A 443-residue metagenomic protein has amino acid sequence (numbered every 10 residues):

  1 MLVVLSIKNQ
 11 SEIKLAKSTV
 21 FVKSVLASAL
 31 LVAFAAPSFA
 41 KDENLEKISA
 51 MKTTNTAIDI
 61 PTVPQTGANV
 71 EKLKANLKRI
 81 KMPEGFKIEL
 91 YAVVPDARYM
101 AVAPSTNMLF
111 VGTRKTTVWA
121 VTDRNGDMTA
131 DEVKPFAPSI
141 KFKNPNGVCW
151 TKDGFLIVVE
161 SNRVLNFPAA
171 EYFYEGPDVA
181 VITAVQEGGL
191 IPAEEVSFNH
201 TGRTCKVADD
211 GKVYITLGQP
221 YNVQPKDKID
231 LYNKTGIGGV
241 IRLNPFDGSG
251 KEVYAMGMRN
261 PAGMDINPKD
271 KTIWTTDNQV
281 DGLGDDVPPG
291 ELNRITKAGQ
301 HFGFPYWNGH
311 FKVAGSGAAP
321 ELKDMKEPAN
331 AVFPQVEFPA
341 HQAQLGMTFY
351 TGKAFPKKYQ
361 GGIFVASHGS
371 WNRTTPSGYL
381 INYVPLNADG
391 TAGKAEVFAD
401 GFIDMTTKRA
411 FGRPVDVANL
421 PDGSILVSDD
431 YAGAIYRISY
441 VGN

Functional and structural regions predicted by a protein language model:
D42-P83, G202, Q219-D227, T235-E252 (+4 more regions): Beta-propeller domain segments
A57, G67, E71-A75, E89-R114 (+1 more regions): Beta-strand-rich domains and repeat architectures in extracellular enzymes and scaffolds, especially beta-propellers
V94-T106, S139-F155, I191-K212, M256-K271 (+3 more regions): Beta-rich, blade/repeat-based domains predominating in secreted/periplasmic proteins but also intracellular
M108-F110, F155-I157, K212-T216, T272-T276 (+2 more regions): Conserved beta-propeller blade signature
T117-W119, R163-L165, G239-I241, E291 (+2 more regions): A short loop-to-beta-strand structural motif that recurs across blades of beta-propeller domains
V121-M128, F167-G176, K297-G299, V384-G390 (+1 more regions): Short loop/turn segments immediately following beta-strands, especially the blade-tip and inter-blade linker loops
N162-K206: Asp-box/WD-like beta-propeller blade repeats and closely related beta-sheet repeat scaffolds
A418-N443: Blade-level signature of beta-propeller repeat domains, shared across WD40, Kelch, NHL, RCC1 and BNR/Asp-box propellers
